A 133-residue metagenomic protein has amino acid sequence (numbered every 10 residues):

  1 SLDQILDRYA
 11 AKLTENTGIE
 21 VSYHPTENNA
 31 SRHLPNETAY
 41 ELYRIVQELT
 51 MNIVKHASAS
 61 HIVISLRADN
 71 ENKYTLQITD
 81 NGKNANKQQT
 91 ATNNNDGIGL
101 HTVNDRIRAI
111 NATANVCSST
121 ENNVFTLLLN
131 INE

Functional and structural regions predicted by a protein language model:
S1-I19: Short beta-to-alpha transition helix within the HATPase_c
L13, I19-N28, A114-C117: Conserved transmitter core of two-component histidine kinases
Y23-Q47, N70: Conserved short strand/loop->alpha-helix "switch" segment adjacent to the catalytic nucleotide/phosphoryl-transfer site
A39-H61: Conserved ATP-binding N-box helix of the HATPase_c
H61-N72, T120: Short beta-strand/loop element within the Bergerat-fold HATPase_c
K73, N84, S119-L127: Glycine-rich nucleotide-binding loop
D80: Acidic ATP/Mg2+-coordinating residue in the GHKL
Q89-E121: ATP phosphate-binding glycine-rich loop and adjacent ATP-lid/helix-beta elements within ATP-binding kinase/ATPase
